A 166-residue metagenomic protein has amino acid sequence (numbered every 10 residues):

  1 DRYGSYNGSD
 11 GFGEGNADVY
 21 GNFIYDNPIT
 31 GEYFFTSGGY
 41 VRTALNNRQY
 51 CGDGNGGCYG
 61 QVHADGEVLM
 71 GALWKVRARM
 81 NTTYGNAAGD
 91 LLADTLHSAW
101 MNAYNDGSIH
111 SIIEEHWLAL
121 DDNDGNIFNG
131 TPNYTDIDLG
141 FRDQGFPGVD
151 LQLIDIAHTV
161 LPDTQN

Functional and structural regions predicted by a protein language model:
D1-H158: Extracellular protease catalytic domains of secreted zymogens
A157-N166: Short, solvent-exposed loop/linker segments at the N-terminal edge of repeated beta-sheet extracellular domains
